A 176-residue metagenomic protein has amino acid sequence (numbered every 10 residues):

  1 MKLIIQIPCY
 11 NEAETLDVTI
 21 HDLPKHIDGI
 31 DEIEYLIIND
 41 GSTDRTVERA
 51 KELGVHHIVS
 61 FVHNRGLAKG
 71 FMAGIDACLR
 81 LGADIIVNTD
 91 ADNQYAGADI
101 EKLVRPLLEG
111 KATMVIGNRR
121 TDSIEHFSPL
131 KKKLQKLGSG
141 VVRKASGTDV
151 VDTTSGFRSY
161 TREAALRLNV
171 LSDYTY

Functional and structural regions predicted by a protein language model:
K2-I4, E34: Cell-envelope/extracellular polymer assembly enzymes that use nucleotide-activated donors
E12-I27: Short, well-formed alpha-helical segments that are part of the catalytic scaffolds of diverse glycosyltransferases
V18, G70-F71, I75-C78, Q94 (+2 more regions): Conserved catalytic loops of nucleotide-sugar-dependent glycosyltransferases that act on lipid-linked
D31-G41: Short beta-strand/loop segment that forms part of the nucleotide-sugar
I33, V47-L81: Conserved donor nucleotide-binding strand/loop of the catalytic core
N39-V47, N93: A conserved acidic beta->alpha catalytic loop
A83-D92: Short beta-strand-to-loop acidic/aromatic patch adjacent to the donor-nucleotide binding site
E101-H126: Conserved donor NDP-sugar-binding/catalytic core segment of glycosyltransferases
